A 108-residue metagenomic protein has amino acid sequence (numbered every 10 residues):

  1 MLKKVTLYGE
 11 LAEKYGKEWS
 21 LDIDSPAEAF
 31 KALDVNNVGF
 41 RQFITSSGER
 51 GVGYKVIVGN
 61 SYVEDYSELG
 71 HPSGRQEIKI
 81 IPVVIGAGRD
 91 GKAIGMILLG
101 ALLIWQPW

Functional and structural regions predicted by a protein language model:
M1-K17: Eukaryote-biased recognition of intrinsically disordered, low-complexity regulatory segments
L7-G9, V58, P82: Flexible glycine-/small-residue-rich
A12-E28: Short, contiguous acidic and Ser/Thr-rich linear segments
D24-F40: Short amphipathic, charge-patterned alpha-helical segments
S46-S67: Short acidic beta-strand-loop surface patches of small beta-rich interaction domains
P72-V83: Loop/turn positions that initiate beta-strands
I85-K92: Short, Lys/Arg- and Gly-enriched loop/turn segments at beta-strand edges
A93-W108: Membrane-active amphipathic alpha-helices enriched in small hydrophobic residues
